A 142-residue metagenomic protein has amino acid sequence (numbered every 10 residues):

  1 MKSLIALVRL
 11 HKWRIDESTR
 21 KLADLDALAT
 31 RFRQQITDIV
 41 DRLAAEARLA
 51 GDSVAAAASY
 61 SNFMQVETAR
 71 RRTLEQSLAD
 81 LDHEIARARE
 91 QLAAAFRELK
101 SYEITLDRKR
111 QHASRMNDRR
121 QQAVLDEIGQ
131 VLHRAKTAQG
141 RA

Functional and structural regions predicted by a protein language model:
M1-A142: Charge-rich amphipathic alpha-helical interaction elements
